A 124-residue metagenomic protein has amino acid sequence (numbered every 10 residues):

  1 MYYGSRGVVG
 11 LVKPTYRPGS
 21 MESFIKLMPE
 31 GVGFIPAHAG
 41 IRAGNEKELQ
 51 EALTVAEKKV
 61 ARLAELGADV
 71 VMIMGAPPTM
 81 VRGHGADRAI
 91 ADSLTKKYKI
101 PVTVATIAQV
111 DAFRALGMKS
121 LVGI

Functional and structural regions predicted by a protein language model:
M1-K58: N-terminal glycine-rich anion-binding loop in soluble enzyme alpha/beta folds
V8, G33, I100-T103, S120: Proline-centered loop/turn at the N-terminus of a beta-strand
V9-V12, A112, I124: Divalent-metal-activated hydrolytic enzyme cores
T15, I107-A108: Short beta->alpha linker loops
V60-I107: Glycine/small-residue-rich loop that forms an oxyanion/phosphate-binding "nest" at active or ligand-binding sites
A108-L116: Glycine-rich, charge-decorated loop segments at or immediately adjacent to ligand/cofactor-binding or catalytic sites
G117-I124: An alpha-beta-alpha
